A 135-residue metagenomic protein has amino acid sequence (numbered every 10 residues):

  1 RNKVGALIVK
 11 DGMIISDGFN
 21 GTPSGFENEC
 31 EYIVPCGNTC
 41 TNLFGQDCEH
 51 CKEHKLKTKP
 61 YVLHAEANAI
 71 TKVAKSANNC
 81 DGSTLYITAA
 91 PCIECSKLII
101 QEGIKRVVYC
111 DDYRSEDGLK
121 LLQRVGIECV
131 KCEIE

Functional and structural regions predicted by a protein language model:
R1-E135: Zinc-dependent deaminase catalytic domain
